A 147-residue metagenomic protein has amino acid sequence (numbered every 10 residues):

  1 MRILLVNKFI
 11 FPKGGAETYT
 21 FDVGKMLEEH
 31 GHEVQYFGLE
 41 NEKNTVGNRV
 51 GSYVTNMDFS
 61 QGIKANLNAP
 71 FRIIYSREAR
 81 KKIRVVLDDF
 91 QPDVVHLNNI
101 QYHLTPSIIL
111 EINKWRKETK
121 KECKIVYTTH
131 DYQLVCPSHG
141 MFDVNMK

Functional and structural regions predicted by a protein language model:
M1-K43, D88-F90, I108, I112-C123: N-terminal subdomain of nucleotide-sugar transferases
N7, Y36-G38, H96-N99, T129: Short beta-strand segments
I10-F11, N41-N44, Q101-Y102, D131-L134: Short, solvent-exposed loop/turn segments at secondary-structure junctions
E17-T18, T45-V50, I108-I109, P137-F142: Short aromatic-enriched loop/helix-cap "lid" or pocket-rim segments at secondary-structure transitions that line
F21-M26, Y53-N56, Y132: Metal-centered catalytic cores of metalloenzymes
E29-V94, M141: A conserved catalytic-core segment of Leloir-type glycosyltransferases
S60-N66, T128-K147: Acceptor-binding helix/loop patch of EC 2.4 sugar-transfer enzymes, predominantly nucleotide-sugar-dependent
R84-L104, C123-T128: Short N-terminal targeting/anchoring amphipathic segment
